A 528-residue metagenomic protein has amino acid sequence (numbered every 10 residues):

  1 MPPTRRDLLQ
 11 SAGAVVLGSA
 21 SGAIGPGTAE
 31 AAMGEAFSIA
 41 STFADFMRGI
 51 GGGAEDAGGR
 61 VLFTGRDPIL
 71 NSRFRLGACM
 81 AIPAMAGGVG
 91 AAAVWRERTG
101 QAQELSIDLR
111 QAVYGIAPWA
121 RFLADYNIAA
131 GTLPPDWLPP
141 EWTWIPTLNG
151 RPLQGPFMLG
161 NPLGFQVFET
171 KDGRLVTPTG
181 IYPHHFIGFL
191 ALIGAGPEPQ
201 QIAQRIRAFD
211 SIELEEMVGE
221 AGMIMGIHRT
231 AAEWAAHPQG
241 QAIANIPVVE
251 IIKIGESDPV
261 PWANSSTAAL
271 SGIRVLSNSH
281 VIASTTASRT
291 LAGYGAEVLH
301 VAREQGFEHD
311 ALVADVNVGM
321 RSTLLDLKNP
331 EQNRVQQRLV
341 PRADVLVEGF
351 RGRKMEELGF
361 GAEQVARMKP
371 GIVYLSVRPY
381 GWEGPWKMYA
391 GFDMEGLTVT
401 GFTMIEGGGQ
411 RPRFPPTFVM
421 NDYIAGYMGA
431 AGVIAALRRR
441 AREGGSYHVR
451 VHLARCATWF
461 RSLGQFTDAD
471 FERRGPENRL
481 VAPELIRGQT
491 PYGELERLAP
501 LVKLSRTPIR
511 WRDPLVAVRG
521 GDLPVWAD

Functional and structural regions predicted by a protein language model:
M1-V16: N-terminal secretory signal peptides and thylakoid transit peptides that target proteins across membranes
G13, H280, R351-G352, R378-P379 (+1 more regions): Short glycine-/small-residue-rich Rossmann-like dinucleotide-binding loops
A32-Q305, V365-L375, G381, E406 (+3 more regions): Acyl-CoA thioester-binding alpha/beta core of soluble enzymes
S277, E348, S376, L397: Redox-cofactor binding/interface segments in oxidoreductases and associated redox assembly factors
R289-K328, L339-R342: PLP-dependent aminotransferase-like
R321-R367: A structured beta-alpha segment of the ubiquitous adenosine-cofactor-binding alpha/beta core
Y389-G409: Flexible glycine/proline-rich, aromatic-decorated loop/lid segments
